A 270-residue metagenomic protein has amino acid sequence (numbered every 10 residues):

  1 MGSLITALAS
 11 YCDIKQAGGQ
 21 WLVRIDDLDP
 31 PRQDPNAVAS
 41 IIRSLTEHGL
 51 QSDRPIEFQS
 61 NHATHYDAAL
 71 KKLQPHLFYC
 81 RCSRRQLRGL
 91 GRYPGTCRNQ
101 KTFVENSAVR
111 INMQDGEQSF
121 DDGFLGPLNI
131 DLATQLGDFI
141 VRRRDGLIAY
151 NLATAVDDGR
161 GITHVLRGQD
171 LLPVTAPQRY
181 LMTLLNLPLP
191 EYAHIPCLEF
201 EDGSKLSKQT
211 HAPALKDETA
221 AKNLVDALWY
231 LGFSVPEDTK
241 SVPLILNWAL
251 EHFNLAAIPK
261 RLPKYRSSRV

Functional and structural regions predicted by a protein language model:
M1-A39, A155-D158, I162-L166: N-terminal catalytic cores of NTP/NDP-binding nucleotidyl/phosphoryl-transfer enzymes
I5-C12, P173-Y180, N223: Short amphipathic alpha-helical face segments that pack within enzyme cores and frequently flank/anchor catalytic
Q16, N106, G116, S204-V270: Non-catalytic terminal extensions that flank enzyme cores
V23-R24, I56, Y192-I195: Beta-strand segments within the central parallel beta-sheet cores of soluble alpha/beta enzyme folds
D34-Q135, I245-A249, F253, A257-V270: Active-site neighborhoods of enzyme catalytic cores
C82-D217, S267-V270: Active-site cores that bind ATP or allylic diphosphates and position pyrophosphate for catalysis
